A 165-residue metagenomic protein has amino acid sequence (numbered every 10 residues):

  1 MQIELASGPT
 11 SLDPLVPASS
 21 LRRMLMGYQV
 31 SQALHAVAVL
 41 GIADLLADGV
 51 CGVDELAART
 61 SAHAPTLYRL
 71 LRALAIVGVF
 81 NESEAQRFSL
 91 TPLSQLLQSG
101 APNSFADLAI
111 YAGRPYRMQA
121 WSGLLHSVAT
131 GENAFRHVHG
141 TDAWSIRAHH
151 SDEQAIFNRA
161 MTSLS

Functional and structural regions predicted by a protein language model:
Q2-S165: Conserved Class I S-adenosyl-L-methionine-dependent methyltransferase catalytic core
